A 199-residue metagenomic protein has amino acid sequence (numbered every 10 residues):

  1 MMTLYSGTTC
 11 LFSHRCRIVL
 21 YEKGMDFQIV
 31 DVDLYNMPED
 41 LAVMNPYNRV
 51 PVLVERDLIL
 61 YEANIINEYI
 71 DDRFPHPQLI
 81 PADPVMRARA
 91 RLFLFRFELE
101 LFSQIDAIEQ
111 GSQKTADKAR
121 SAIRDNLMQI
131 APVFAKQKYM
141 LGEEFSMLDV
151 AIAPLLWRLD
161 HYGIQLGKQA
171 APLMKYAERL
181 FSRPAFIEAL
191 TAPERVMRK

Functional and structural regions predicted by a protein language model:
M1-A131: GST-like domain detector, emphasizing the conserved glutathione-binding G-site in the N-terminal thioredoxin-like
G7, M147, P193: Short, solvent-exposed turn/loop segments enriched in Gly/Ser/Thr/Pro and often Arg
V85, F97-P184, A189: GST-like fold's C-terminal all-alpha helical module
E194-K199: Carbohydrate-binding/catalytic loop surfaces
